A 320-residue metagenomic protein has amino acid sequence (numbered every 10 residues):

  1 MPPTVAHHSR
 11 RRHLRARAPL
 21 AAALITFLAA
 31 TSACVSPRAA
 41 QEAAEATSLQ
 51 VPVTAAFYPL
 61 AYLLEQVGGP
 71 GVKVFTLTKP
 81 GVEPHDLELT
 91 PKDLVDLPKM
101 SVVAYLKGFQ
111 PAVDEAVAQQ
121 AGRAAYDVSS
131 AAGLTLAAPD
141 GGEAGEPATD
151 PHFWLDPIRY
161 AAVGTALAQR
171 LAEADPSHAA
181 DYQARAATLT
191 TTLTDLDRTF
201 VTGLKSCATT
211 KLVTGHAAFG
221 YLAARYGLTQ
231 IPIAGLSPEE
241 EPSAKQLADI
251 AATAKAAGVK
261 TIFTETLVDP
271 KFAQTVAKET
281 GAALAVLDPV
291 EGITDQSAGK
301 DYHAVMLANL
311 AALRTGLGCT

Functional and structural regions predicted by a protein language model:
P2-A23, F27-T320: Extracytoplasmic metal-acquisition and chelation regions
